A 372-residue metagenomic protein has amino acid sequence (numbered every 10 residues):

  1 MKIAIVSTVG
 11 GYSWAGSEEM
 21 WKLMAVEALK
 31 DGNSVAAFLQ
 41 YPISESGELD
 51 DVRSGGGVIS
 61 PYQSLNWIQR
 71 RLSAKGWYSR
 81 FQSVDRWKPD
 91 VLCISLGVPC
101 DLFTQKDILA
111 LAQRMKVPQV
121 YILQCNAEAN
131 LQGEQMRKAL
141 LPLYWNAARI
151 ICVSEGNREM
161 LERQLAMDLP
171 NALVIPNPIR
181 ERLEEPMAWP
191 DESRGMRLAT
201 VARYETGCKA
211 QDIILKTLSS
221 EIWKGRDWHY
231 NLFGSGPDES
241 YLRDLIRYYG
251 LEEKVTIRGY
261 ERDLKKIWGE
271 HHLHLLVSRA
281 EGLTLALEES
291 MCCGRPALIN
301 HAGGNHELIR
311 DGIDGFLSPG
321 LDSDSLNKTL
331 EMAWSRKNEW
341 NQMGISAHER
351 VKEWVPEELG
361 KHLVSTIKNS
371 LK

Functional and structural regions predicted by a protein language model:
V6, P190-K209, L215-L218: Conserved donor-binding/catalytic core segment of Leloir-type glycosyltransferases
S7-W14, E27-S73, P99: N-terminal strand-loop element at the rim of the active site of nucleotide-sugar-dependent glycosyltransferases
A15-L23, E205-S220, P237-R243: A conserved mid-protein helix/loop that constitutes part of the nucleotide-sugar donor-binding site
G97-D101, V117-E134, A148-R149: A short, histidine- and acid-enriched strand-loop-helix "catalytic/donor-clamping" loop that lines the nucleotide-sugar
W145-N171: A short, active-site helix/loop in glycosyltransferases that binds the activated sugar's phosphate group
Y260, R279: Aromatic "clamp/platform" in nucleotide-sugar-dependent glycosyltransferases that forms part of the donor/acceptor
P296-I299: Short hydrophobic beta-strand element within catalytic cores of glycosyltransferases and related nucleotide-activated
H301, D311-G312, F316-S323, M332-K337: Conserved acidic donor-binding segment of nucleotide-sugar-dependent glycosyltransferases
